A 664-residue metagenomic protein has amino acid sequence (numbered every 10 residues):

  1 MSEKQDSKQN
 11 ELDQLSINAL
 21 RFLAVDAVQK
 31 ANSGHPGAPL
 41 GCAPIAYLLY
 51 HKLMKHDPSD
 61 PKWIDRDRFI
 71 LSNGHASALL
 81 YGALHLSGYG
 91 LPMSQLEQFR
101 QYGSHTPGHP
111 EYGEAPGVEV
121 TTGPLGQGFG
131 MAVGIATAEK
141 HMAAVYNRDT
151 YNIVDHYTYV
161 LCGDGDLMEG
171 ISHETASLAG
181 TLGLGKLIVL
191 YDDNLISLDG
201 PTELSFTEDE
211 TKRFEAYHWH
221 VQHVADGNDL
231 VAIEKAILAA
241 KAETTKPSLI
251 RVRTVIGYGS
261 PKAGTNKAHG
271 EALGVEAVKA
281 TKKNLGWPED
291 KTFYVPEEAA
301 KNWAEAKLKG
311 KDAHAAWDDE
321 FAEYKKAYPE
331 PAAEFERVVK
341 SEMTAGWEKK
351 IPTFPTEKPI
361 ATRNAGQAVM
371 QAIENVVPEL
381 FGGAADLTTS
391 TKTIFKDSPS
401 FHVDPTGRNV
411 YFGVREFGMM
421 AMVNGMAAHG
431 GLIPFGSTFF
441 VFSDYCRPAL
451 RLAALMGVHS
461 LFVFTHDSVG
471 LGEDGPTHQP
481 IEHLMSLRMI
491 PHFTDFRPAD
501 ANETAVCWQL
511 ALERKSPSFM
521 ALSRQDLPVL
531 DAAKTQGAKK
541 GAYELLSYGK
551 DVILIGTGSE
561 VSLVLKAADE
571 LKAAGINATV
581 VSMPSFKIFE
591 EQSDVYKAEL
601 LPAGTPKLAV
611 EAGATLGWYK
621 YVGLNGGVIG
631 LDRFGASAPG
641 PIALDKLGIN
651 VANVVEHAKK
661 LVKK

Functional and structural regions predicted by a protein language model:
Q9-N10, A27-P36, I64-S72, E114-G126 (+2 more regions): A short glycine/serine-rich beta->alpha loop
N10-F22, M54-H56, M93-E114, T388-H402 (+2 more regions): Acidic-glycine-rich active-site phosphate/pyrophosphate-binding loop
A19-S33, D192-N194: N-terminal capping segment at the start of a domain
A31, D67-R68, V118-T121, Y151-E169 (+5 more regions): A short, small-residue-rich loop immediately preceding and capping a beta-strand
C42-L182, I394-F395, M426: Cofactor-binding active-site loop characterized by glycine-rich and histidine/acidic residues
I64-D65, S248-G259, A263-T344: Terminal amphipathic helices with adjacent charged low-complexity linkers/tails
Q101-G113, I135-T137, H141-A144, T150-D155 (+4 more regions): Thiamine diphosphate
D319-H459, S516, G537-Y543, I555-G558 (+3 more regions): Non-catalytic terminal/interface segments that mediate subunit docking, oligomerization, and allosteric communication
